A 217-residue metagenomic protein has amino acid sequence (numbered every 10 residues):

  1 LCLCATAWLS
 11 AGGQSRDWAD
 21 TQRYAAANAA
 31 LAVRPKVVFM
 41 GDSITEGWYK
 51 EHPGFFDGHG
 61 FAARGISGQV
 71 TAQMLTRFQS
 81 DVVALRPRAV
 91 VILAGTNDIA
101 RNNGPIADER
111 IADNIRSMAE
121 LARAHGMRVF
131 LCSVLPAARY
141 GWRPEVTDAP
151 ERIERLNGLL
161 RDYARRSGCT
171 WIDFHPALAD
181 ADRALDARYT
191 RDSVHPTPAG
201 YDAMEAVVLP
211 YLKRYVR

Functional and structural regions predicted by a protein language model:
C4-V91: Serine-esterase "nucleophile elbow" of acetyl-processing enzymes
P53-G60, L75-R217: Alpha-helical cap/lid subdomain in secreted, periplasmic, or secretory-pathway luminal O-acyl-processing enzymes
